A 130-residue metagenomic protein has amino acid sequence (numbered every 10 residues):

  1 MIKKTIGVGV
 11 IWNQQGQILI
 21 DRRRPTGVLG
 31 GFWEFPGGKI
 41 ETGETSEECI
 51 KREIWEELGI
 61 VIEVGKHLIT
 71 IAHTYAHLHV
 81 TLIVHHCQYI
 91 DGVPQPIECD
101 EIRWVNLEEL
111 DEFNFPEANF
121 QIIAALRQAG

Functional and structural regions predicted by a protein language model:
M1-I18, K39: Conserved N-terminal beta-strand and adjoining loop/helix that marks the start of the Nudix/MutT-like hydrolase domain
T5-G7, G16, V80-I83, D100: Change "...and in nucleic-acid phosphodiester-cleaving endonucleases..." to "...and in nucleic-acid processing enzymes
W12-Q17, T26, E41, Q88-G92: Short, charged/polar surface micro-motifs in flexible loops or helix N-caps
N13, V61, I71-V93, R103 (+1 more regions): Active-site-adjacent beta-strand/loop module that shapes the phosphate/pyrophosphate-binding cleft
V28-G31: A conserved beta-turn-beta hairpin within the catalytic core of GNAT-like acetyltransferases that forms part
F35-H67, N106: The catalytic Nudix box helix
H86, Q95-L126: NUDIX/MutT-family hydrolases
